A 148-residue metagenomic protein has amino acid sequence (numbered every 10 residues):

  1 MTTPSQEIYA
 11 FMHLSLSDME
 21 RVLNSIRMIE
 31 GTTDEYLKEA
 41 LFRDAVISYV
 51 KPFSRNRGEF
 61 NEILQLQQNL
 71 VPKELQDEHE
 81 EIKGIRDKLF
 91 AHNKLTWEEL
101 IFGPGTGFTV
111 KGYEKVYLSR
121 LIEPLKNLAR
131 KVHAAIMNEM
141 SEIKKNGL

Functional and structural regions predicted by a protein language model:
M1-E81, I101-L148: Amphipathic alpha-helical interface segments
G84-H92: Long, charged low-complexity segments
A91-G103: Short amphipathic alpha-helical segments with coiled-coil-like heptad repeat character
